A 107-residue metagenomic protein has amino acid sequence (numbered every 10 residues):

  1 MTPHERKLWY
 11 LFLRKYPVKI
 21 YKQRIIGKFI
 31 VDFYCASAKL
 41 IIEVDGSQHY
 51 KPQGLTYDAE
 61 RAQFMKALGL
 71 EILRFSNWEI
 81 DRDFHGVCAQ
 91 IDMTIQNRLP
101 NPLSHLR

Functional and structural regions predicted by a protein language model:
M1-R107: Nucleic-acid endo/exonuclease domains
